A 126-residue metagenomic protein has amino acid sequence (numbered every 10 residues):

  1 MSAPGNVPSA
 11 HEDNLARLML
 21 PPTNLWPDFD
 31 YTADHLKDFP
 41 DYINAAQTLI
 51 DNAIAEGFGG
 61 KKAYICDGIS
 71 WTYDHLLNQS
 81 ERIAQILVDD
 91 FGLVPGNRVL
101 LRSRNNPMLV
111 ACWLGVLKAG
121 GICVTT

Functional and structural regions predicted by a protein language model:
M1-W71, H75-D90, P95: N-lobe entry segment of adenylate-forming
I69-W71, I86-T126: Conserved AMP-binding/adenylate-forming
